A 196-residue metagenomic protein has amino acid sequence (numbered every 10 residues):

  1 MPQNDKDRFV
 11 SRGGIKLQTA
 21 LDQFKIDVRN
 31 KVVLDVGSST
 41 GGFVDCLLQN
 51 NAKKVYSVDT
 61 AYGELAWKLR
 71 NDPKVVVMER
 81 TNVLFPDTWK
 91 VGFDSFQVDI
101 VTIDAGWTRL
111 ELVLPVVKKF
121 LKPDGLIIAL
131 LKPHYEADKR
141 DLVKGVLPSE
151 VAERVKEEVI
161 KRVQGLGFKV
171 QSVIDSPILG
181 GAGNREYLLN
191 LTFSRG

Functional and structural regions predicted by a protein language model:
M1-V28: Class I SAM-dependent transferase core
R29-S39: Conserved class I S-adenosyl-L-methionine
T40-N51: Conserved SAM-binding loop of SAM-dependent methyltransferases across substrates and taxa, primarily the Class I
Y56-T108: S-adenosyl-L-methionine
E111-L126: A short glycine-rich, Lys/Arg-flanked "PGG" loop and its adjoining helix->strand segment in the class I
D124-L131, A137: Conserved beta-strand signature within the Rossmann-like core of class I S-adenosyl-L-methionine
V151-L166: Short alpha-helix
I178-G196: Core SAM-dependent methyltransferase catalytic element
